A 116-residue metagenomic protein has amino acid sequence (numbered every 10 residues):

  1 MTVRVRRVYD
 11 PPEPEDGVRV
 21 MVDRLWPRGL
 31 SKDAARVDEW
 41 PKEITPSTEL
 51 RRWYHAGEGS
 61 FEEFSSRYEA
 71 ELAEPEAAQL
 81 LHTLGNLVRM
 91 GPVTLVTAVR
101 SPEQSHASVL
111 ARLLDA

Functional and structural regions predicted by a protein language model:
M1-A116: Residues lining hydrophobic/aromatic ligand-binding pockets adjacent to catalytic sites
